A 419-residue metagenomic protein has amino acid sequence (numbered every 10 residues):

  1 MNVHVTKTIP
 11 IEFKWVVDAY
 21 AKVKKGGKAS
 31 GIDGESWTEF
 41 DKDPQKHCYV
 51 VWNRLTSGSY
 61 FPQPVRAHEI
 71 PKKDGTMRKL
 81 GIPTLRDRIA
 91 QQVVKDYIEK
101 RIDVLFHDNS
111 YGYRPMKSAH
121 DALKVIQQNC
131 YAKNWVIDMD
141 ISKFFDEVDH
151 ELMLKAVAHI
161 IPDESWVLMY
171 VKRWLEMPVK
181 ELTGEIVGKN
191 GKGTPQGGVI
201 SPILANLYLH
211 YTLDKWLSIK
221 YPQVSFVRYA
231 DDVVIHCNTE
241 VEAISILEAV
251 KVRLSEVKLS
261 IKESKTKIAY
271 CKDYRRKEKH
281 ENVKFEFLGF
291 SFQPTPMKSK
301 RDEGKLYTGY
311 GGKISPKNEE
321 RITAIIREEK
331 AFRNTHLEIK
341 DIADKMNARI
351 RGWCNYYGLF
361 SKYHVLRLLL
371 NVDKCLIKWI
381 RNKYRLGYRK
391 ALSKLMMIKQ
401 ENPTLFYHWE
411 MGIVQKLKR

Functional and structural regions predicted by a protein language model:
M1-Y49: Non-catalytic, polymerase-adjacent accessory regions of viral genome-replication enzymes
R54-L55, Q63-P64, H68-E69, K73 (+4 more regions): Conserved polymerase palm-domain catalytic core
Q91-Q92, D96-Y111: Electropositive, glycine- and tryptophan-enriched low-complexity nucleic-acid-binding patches
E176, V257, I261-T335: A conserved non-catalytic segment of reverse transcriptases and RNA-directed RNA polymerases corresponding to the late
K189-T194, T308-G311, R327-I342, G352-V365: Short, solvent-exposed helix-loop connector elements
Y229, T266-Y274, K345-M346, R367-D373 (+1 more regions): A glycine-rich phosphate-binding loop feature that marks nucleotide/adenosyl-phosphate handling sites
I342-Y384: Non-catalytic, peripheral interaction segments enriched in hydrophobic/basic residues
N371-C375, I380-R419: Extended C-terminal regions of large enzymes
